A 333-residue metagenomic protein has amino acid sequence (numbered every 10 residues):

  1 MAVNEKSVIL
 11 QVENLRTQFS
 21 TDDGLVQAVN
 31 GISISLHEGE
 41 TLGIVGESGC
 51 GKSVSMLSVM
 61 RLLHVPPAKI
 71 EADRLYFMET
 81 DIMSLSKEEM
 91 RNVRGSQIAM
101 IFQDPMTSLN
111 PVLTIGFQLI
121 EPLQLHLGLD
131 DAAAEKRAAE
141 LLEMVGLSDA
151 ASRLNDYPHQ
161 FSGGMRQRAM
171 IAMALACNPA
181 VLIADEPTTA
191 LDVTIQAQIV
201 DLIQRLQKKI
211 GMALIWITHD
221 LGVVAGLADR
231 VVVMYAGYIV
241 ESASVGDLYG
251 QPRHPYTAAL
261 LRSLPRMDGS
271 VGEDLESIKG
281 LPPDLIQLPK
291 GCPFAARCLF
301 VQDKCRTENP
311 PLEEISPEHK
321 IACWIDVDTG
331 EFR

Functional and structural regions predicted by a protein language model:
E5-I9, Q18-G31, L62-A68, S86-M90 (+3 more regions): A short, flexible loop at the N-terminus of ABC-type nucleotide-binding domains that lies
S7-V8, S148-S152, S244-R333: Short catalytic/signature loops enriched in Gly
A68, I82-A99, L125, D247-P252 (+1 more regions): ABC ATPase NBD coupling module
M78-D81, A132-S152, L261-R262: Conserved ABC ATPase "signature" region
D156-F161, M165: Conserved ABC ATPase signature
A176-A180: A short, proline-enriched helix->beta-strand linker immediately N-terminal to the Walker B motif in ABC-type P-loop
I183-P187, L191-E273: P-loop NTP-binding/switch modules centered on Walker-like glycine-rich loops
